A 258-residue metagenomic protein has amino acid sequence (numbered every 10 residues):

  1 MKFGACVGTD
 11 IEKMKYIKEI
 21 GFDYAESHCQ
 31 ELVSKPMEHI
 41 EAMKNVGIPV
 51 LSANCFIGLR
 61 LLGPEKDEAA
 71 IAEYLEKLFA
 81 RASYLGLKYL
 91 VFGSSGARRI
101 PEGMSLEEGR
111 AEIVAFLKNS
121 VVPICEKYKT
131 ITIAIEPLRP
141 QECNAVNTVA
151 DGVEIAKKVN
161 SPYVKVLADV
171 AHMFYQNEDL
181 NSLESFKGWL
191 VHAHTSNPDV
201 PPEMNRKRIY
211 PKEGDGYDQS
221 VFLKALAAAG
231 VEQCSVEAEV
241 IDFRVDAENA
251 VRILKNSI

Functional and structural regions predicted by a protein language model:
M1-F3, V7-G21, A72, K77-L87 (+2 more regions): Histidine-acidic metal/acid-base catalytic patches
M1-K2, L51-L62, S95-P101: N-terminal small/glycine-rich loop or linker at the start of catalytic domains across soluble metabolic enzymes
T9-I11, C29-E31, F56-L59, G96-R98 (+4 more regions): Active-site-proximal loop/turn and secondary-structure-junction residues that shape catalytic pockets, frequently
M14-K35, S52-R60: N-terminal substrate-binding region of glycoside hydrolase catalytic domains
E26-N45, S94-S105: Glycine-rich, proline-tolerant flexible connector loops at the mouths of alpha/beta enzymes
P36-G47, F116-I124, S182, V221-A225: Catalytic-core regions built around general acid/base machinery
P64-K165, Y175, V245: Active-site acidic/histidine proton-transfer and metal-coordination neighborhood in alpha/beta enzyme cores
